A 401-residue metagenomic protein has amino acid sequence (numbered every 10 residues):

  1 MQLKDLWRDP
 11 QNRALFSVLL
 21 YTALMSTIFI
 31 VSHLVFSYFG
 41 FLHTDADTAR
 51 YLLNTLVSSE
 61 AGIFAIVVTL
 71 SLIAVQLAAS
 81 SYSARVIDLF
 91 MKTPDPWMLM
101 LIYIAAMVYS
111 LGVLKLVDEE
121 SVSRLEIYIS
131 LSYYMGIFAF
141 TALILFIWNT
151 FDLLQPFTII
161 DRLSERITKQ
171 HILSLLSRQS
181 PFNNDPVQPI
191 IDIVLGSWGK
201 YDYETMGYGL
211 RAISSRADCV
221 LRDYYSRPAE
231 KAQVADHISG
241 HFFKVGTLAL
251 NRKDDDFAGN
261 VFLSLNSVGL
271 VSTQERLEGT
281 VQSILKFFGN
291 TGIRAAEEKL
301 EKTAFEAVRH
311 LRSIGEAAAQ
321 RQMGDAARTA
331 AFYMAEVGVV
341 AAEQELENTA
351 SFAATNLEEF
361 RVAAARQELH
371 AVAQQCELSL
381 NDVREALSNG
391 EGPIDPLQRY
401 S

Functional and structural regions predicted by a protein language model:
Q2-N12, T69-A74, P181-D185: Terminal module of membrane-associated proteins
L3-L19, T44-S59, S83-I102, V122-Y133 (+1 more regions): Membrane-interface segments at loop-to-transmembrane junctions
Y21-F39, A46-E119, I137-T150: Transmembrane alpha-helix detector for multi-pass membrane proteins
T44-D45, S59, A65, K231-A232 (+1 more regions): Short secondary-structure boundary micro-motifs
K115-S401: Binding/recognition "hotspot" determinant
